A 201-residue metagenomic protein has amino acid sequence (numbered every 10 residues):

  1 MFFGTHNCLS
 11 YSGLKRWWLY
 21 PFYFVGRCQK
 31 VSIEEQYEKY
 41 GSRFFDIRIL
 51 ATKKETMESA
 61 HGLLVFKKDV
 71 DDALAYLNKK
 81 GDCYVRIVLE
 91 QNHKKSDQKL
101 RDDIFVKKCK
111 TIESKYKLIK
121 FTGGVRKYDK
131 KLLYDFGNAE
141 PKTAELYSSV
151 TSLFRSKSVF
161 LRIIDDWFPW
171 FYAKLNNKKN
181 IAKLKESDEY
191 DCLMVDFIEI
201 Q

Functional and structural regions predicted by a protein language model:
M1-F44, K53-Y84, H93, T122-Q201: Long, acidic (Asp/Glu-rich), low-complexity accessory segments flanking structured domains
C28, Q98, I104-K110, I200: Active-site and adjacent substrate-binding regions of carbohydrate-active enzymes
R48, I87: Conserved, mostly hydrophobic/aromatic
K80-D82, D102-F121, P141: Structural alpha-beta junctions
L89-Q91: Short, structured patches in soluble enzyme cores that scaffold and shape functional sites
R101-D102, D129: A diffuse structural propensity rather than consistent per-protein peaks
